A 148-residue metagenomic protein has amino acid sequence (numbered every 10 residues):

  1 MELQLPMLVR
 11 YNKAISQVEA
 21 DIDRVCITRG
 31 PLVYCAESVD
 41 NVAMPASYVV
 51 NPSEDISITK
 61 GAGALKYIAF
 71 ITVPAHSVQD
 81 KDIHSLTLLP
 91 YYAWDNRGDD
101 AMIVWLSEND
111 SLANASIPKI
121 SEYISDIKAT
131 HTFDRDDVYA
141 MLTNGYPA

Functional and structural regions predicted by a protein language model:
Q4-A148: C-terminal beta-rich recognition modules with glycine/proline-rich loops and embedded aromatic residues
